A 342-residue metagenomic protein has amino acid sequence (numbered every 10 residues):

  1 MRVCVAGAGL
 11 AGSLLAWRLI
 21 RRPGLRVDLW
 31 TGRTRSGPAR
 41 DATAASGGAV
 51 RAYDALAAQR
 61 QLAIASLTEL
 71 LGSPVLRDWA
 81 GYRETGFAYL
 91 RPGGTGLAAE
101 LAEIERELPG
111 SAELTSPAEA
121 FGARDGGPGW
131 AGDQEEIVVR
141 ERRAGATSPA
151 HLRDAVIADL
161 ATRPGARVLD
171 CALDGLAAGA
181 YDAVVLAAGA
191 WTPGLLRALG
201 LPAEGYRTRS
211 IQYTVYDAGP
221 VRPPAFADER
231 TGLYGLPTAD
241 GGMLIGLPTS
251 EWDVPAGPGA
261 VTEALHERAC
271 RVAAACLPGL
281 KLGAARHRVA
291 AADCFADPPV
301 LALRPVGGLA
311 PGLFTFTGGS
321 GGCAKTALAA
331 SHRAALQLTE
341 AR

Functional and structural regions predicted by a protein language model:
R2-D28: N-terminal Rossmann-like FAD-binding beta1-loop-alpha1 element of flavoenzymes
C4-A6, W30, G179-W191, S331: Short hydrophobic core segments
A11, R35, W191: Conserved Rossmann-like nucleotide-cofactor binding loop
I20-T43: Glycine-rich FAD pyrophosphate-binding loop
S46-G126, G232-L233: Dinucleotide-binding Rossmann-like beta1-alpha1 core, especially the glycine-rich loop that anchors the ADP
Q134, V138-D174: Helical element adjacent to the flavin cofactor pocket in flavoenzyme catalytic cores
Y181-R271, C276-A284: Flavin-dependent oxidoreductases
L277-R342: C-terminal catalytic lobe of FAD-dependent flavoproteins
